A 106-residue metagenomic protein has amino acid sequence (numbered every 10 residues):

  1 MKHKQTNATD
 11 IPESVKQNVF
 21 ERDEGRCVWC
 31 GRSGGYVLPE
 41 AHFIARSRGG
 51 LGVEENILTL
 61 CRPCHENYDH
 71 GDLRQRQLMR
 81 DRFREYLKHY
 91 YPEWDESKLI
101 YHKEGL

Functional and structural regions predicted by a protein language model:
M1-E24, G31-V37, R76-L106: A boundary/linker detector
R22, Y68-G71: Intrinsic disorder/low-complexity signal
V28-T59, Y68, Q75: Histidine-centered nuclease catalytic patch
